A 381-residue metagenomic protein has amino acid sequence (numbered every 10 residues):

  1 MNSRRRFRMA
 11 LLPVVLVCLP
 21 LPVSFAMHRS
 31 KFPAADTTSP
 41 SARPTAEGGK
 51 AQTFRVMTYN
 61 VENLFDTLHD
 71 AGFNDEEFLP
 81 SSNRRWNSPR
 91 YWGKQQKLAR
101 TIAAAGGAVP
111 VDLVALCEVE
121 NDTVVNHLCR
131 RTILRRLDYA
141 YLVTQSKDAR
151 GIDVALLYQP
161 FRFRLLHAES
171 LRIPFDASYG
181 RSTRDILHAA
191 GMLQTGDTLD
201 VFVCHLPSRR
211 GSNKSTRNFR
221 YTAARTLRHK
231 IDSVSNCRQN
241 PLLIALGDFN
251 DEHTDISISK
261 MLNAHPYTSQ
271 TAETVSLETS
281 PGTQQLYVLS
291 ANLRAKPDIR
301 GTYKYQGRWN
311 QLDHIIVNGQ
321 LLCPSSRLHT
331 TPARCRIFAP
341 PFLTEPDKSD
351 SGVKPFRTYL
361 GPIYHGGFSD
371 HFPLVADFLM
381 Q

Functional and structural regions predicted by a protein language model:
P13-P22: Bacterial N-terminal signal peptides
P22-D138, L142-V154, K348-G352, L379-Q381: N-terminal, active-site-proximal structural segment of metallo-dependent hydrolase catalytic domains
M27-A42, A46, H229-L243, D251-Q381: Metal-dependent phosphoester-hydrolase catalytic domains
P44-T45, P80-P89, P110-L116, V143-T144 (+5 more regions): Second-shell loop/turn segments in exported
V56-V61, W86, K94, L98-V125 (+6 more regions): Active-site beta-strand/loop signature of hydrolases that rely on acidic residues for catalysis
G72-D75, Q194, F202-T216: Active-site His/acidic residue clusters
V119-P207: Structured beta-strand-rich core segments of catalytic domains in phosphoester-bond hydrolases
